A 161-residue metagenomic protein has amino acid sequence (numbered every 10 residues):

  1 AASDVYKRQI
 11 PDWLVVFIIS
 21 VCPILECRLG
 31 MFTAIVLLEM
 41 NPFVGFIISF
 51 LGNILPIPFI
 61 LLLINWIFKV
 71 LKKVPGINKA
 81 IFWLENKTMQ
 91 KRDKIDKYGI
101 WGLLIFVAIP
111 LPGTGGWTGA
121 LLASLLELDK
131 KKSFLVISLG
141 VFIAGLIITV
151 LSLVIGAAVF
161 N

Functional and structural regions predicted by a protein language model:
A1-Y6: Short, small-residue-biased leader/transition segments that mark boundaries at the very start of proteins
I10-I54, D93-T149: Hydrophobic alpha-helical membrane segments of integral membrane proteins
C27, M31, I60-I64, I77: Alpha-helical transmembrane segments of polytopic integral membrane proteins, especially the permease/helical cores
I48-K73: Hydrophobic alpha-helical membrane-embedded segments
L62, Q90-R92: Membrane-helix boundary elements
V70-N78, A157-A158: Functional transmembrane-helix hotspots
V74-T88: Juxtamembrane inter-helical linkers in multi-pass membrane proteins
T149-N161: Juxtamembrane boundary at the C-terminal end of a transmembrane helix
